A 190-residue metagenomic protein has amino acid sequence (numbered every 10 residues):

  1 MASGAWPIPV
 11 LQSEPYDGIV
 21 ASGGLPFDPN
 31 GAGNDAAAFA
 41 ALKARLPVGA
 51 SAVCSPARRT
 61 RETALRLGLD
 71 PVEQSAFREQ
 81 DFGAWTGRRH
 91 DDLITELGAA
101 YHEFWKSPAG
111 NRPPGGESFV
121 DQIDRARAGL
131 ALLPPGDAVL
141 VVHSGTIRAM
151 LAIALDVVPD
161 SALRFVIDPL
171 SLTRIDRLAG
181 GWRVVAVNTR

Functional and structural regions predicted by a protein language model:
M1-V72: Active-site-proximal alpha-helix that buttresses catalytic centers in soluble enzyme cores
S13, S55, S118, S171-T173: Short linear Ser/Thr-Pro motifs
P26-N30, L67-R125, A186: Phosphate-handling substructures
D35-F39, P108, A126-L130: Short amphipathic alpha-helical/adjacent loop interface patches that line ligand and macromolecule-binding sites
C54-S55, D124, V141-V142: Short beta-strand scaffold positions
P56, S144, V187: Short secondary-structure boundary segments
R59-R61, E79, T146-A149: Short, active-site-adjacent cap segments at secondary-structure transitions
R127-R183: Active-site-adjacent alpha-helix immediately C-terminal to a catalytic or transition-state-stabilizing loop
